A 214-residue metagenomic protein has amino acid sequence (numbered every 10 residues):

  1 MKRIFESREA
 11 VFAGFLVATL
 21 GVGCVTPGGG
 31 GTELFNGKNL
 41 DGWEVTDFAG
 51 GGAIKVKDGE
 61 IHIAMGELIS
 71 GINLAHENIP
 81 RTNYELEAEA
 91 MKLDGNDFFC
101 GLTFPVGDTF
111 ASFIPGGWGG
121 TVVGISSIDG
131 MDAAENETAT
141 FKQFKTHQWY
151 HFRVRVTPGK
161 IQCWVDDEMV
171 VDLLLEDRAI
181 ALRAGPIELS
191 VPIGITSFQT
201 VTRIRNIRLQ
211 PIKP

Functional and structural regions predicted by a protein language model:
K2-F12: Bacterial N-terminal signal peptides that target proteins for export
F12-G23: Bacterial N-terminal signal peptides
C24-P214: Carbohydrate-interacting regions of secretory-pathway proteins
